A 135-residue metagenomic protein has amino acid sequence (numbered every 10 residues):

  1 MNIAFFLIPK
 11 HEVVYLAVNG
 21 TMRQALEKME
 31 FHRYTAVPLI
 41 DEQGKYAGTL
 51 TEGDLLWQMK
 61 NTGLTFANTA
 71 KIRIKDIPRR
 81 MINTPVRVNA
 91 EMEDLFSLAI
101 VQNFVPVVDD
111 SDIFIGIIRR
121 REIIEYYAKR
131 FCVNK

Functional and structural regions predicted by a protein language model:
M1, K10, L26-K28, G48-T49 (+2 more regions): Short, flexible segments with low predicted structural confidence
M1-V13, A70-I82: Bateman (tandem CBS) regulatory domains
Y15-R33, I40, T84-Q102, V108-D110 (+1 more regions): The conserved cystathionine-beta-synthase
M29, V37-D54, A99, V107-E122: A glycine-centered beta-loop-beta connector
D54-T69, I123-K135: A short, polar/charged loop-to-alpha-helix boundary motif
N61, R79, T84-V86: Regulatory sensory and allosteric helical modules in signal-transduction proteins and certain transcription factors
